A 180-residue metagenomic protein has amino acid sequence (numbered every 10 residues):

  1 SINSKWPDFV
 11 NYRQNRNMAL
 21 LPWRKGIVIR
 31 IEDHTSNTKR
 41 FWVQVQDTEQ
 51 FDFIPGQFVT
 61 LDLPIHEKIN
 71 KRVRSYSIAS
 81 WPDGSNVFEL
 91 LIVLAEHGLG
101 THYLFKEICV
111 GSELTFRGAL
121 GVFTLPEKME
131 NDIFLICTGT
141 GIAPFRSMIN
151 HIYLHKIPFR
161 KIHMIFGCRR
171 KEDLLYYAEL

Functional and structural regions predicted by a protein language model:
N3-Q14, A19-P22, K68, H97-L180: FNR/FR-type flavoprotein reductase catalytic core
N11-V110, C168-R169: Ferredoxin-reductase
